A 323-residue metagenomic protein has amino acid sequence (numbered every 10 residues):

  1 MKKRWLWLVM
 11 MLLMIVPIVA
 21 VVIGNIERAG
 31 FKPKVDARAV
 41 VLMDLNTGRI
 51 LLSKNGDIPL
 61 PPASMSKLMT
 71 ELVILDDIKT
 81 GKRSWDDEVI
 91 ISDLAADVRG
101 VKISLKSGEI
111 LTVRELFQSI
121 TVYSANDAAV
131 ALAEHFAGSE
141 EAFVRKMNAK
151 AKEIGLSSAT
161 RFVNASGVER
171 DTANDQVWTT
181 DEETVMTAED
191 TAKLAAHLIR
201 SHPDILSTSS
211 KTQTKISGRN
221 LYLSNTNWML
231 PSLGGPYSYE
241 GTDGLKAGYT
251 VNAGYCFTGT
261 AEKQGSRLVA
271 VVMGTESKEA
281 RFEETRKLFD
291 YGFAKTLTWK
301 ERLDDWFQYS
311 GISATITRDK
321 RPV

Functional and structural regions predicted by a protein language model:
R4-L6, S84, V177, D305: Residues in intrinsically disordered, low-complexity segments of regulatory proteins
R4-N25: Sec-dependent N-terminal signal peptides of Gram-positive bacterial secreted proteins and lipoproteins
V21-E189, I199: Active-site-adjacent loops and short helices of periplasmic peptidoglycan-processing enzymes
K34-V35, G138-P322: Penicillin-recognizing serine hydrolase domain
